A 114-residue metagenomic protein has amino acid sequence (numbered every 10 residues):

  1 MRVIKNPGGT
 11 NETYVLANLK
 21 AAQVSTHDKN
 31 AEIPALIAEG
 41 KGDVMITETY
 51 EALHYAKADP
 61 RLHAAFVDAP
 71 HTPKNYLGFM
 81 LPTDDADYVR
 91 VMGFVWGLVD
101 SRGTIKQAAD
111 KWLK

Functional and structural regions predicted by a protein language model:
M1-T10, V24: Short loop->beta-strand "edge-of-pocket" segments that line small-molecule binding or catalytic clefts across diverse
R2-K5, M45, M80: Short, well-ordered beta-strand segments
G8-G9, K29-N30, I46-Y55, D68: Beta->alpha turn/N-cap motifs
T10, E39, K74-Y76: Extracytoplasmic
T10-L19, A64-V67, W96-K114: Ligand-binding clefts/hinges and TM-proximal coupling segments of bilobed small-molecule sensing domains
A17-N18, A31-Y50: Short helices/loops that flank or line small-molecule/ion binding pockets
K20-T26: Active-site regions of enzymes building and remodeling cell-envelope glycoconjugates
K57-W96, K114: Periplasmic-binding protein-like
